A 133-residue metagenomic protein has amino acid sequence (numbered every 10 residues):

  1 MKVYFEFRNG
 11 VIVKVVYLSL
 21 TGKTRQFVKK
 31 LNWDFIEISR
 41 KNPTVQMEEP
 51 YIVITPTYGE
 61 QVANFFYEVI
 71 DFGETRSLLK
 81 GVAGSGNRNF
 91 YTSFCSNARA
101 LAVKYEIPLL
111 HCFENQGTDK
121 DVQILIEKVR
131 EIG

Functional and structural regions predicted by a protein language model:
M1-F65: N-terminal beta1-alpha1-beta2 submodule of the flavodoxin-like/Rossmannoid cofactor-binding fold
Y4, D34, E48-G133: FMN-binding flavodoxin-like domain, especially the glycine-rich phosphate-binding loop
